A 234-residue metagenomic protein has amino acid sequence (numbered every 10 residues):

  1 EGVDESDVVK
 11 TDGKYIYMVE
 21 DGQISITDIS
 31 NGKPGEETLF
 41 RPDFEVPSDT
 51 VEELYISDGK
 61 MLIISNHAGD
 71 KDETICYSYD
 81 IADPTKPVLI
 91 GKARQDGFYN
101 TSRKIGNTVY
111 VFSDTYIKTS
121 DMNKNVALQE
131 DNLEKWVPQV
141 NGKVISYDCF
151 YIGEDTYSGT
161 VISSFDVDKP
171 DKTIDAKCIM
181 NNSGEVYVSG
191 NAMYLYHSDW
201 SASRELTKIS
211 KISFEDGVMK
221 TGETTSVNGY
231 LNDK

Functional and structural regions predicted by a protein language model:
E1-K234: Beta-sheet-rich non-transmembrane sensory/scaffold domains
